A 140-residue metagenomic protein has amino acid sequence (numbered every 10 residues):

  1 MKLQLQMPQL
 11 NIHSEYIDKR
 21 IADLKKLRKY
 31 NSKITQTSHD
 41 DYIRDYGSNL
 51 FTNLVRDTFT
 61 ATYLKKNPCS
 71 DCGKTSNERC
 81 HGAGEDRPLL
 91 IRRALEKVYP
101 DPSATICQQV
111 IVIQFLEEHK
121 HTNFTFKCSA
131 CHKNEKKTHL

Functional and structural regions predicted by a protein language model:
M1-N77: A boundary/linker detector
K2, N134-L140: Short amphipathic alpha-helical segments
K74-N123, H139-L140: Histidine-centered nuclease catalytic patch
K74-T75, A130-N134: Cys/His-rich metal-chelating microdomains
